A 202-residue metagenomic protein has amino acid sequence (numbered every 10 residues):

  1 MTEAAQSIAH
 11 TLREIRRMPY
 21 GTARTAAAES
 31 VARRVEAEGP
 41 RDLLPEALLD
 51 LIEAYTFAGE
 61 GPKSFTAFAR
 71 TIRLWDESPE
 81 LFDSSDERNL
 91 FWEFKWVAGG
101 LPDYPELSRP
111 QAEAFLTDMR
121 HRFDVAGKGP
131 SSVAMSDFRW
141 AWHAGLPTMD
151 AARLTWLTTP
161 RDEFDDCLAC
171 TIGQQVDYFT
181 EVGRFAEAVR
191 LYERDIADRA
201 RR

Functional and structural regions predicted by a protein language model:
M1-E38, A54: Charged, amphipathic alpha-helical stretches
T2-R13, R41-E53, L81-D103, K128-H143 (+1 more regions): Amphipathic alpha-helical repeat scaffolds of TPR domains
R16-S30, F57-L74, Y104-D118, A141-L157 (+1 more regions): Helix-turn-helix repeat elements of alpha-solenoid scaffolds
A32-P40, I72-L81, M119-G129, W156-C167 (+1 more regions): Solenoid-like repeat scaffolds
E36-F82: An N-terminal, globular interaction/scaffold subdomain
F94, G100-G129: Internal, hydrophobic cores of structured domains that mediate oligomerization or house catalytic pockets within large
R161-D165, A169, G173-E187, A200-R202: Alpha-solenoid helical repeat scaffolds
